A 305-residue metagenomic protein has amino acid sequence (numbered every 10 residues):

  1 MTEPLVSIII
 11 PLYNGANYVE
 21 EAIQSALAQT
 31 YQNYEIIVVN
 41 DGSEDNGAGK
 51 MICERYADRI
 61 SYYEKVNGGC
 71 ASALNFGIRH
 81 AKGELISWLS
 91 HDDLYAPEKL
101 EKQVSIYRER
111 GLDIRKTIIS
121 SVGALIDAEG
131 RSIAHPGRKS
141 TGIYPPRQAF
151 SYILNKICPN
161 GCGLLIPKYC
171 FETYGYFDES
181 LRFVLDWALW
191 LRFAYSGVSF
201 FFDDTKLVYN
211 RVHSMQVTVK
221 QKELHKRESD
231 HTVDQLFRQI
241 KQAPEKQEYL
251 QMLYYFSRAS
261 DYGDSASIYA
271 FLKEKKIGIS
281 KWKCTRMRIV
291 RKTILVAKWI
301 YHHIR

Functional and structural regions predicted by a protein language model:
M1-L27: N-proximal low-complexity "stem/linker" segments adjacent to membrane-targeting elements
I23-E64: Acidic donor-binding segment of Leloir-type glycosyltransferases
G47-A48, L74, Y95-K102, E129-G130 (+1 more regions): Acidic donor-diphosphate engagement hotspot in glycosyltransferases and nucleotidyltransferases that stabilizes
G47-K50, K65-A81, K102: Glycine-rich, basic loop-to-helix element that forms the pyrophosphate-binding segment of sugar-nucleotide handling
A71, R79, K139-T232: Conserved nucleotide-sugar donor-binding catalytic segment
I86: Short aromatic/hydrophobic "clamp" motif used to bind/position activated sugar donors
E98-A134: Conserved donor NDP-sugar-binding/catalytic core segment of glycosyltransferases
Y195, F200, Y209-R305: C-terminal subregions of glycosyltransferases and related glycan-biosynthesis enzymes
